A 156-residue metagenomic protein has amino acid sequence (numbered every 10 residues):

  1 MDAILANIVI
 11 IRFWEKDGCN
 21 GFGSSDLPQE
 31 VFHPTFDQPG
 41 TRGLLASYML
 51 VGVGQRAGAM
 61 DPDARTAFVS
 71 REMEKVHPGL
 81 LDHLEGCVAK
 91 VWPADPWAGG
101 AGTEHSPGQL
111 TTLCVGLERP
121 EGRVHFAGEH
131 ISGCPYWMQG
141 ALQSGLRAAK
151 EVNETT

Functional and structural regions predicted by a protein language model:
M1-D17, L80: Central helical "cap/lid" subdomain
D17-T156: Conserved flavin/dinucleotide-binding core of flavoenzymes
